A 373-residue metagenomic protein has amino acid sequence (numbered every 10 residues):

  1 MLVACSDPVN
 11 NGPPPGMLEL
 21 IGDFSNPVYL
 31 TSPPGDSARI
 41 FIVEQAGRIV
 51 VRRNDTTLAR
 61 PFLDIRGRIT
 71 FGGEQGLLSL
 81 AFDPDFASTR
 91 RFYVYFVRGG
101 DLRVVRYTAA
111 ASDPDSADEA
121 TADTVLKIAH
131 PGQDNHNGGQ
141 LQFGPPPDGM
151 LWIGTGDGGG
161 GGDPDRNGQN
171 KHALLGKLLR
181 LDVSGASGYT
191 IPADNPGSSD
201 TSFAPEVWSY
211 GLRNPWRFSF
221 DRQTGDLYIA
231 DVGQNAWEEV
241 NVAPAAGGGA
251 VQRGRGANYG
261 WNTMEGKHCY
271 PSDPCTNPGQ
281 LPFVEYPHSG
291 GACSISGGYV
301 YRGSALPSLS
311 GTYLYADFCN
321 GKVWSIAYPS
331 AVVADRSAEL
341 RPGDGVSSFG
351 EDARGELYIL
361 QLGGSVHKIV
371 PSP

Functional and structural regions predicted by a protein language model:
M1-V3: Sec-dependent bacterial lipoprotein signal peptides
C5-G162, R217-F220, G225-W237, G291-A331 (+1 more regions): Acidic, Gly/Ser/Thr-rich repeat motifs that build Ca2+-stabilized beta-propeller blades
R60-Q75, A120-N137, V183-W208, A257-G290: Surface-exposed loop and turn segments in beta-propeller and other repeat-based domains that flank or scaffold
Y95, E238, V242, A246-K267 (+1 more regions): Beta-propeller fold recognition
V104-S112, N167-V183, P244: Beta-propeller blade signature
F143-M150, L181-T201, S219-G225: Secondary-structure boundary elements
T201-E239, P244-G247: Repeat-solenoid scaffold signature
L212, V332-A353: Conserved blade-ending motifs and adjacent loop-strand segments that build the rim/top face of beta-propeller domains
